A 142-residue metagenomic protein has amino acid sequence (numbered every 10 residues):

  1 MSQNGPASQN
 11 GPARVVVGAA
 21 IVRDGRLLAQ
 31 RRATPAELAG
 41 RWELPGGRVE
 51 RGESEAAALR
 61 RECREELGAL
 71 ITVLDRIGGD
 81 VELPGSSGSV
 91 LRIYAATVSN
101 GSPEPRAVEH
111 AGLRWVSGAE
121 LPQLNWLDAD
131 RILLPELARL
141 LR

Functional and structural regions predicted by a protein language model:
S2-L27, R48, G79: Conserved N-terminal beta-strand and adjoining loop/helix that marks the start of the Nudix/MutT-like hydrolase domain
V15-V17, G25, S89-R92, A111: Change "...and in nucleic-acid phosphodiester-cleaving endonucleases..." to "...and in nucleic-acid processing enzymes
R26-E65, A69: Conserved Nudix-box catalytic region and its N-terminal flanking loop in Nudix hydrolases and closely related
V49, L121-P122, L134: A generic structural signal for short hydrophobic patches within well-formed alpha-helices
R64, L70-L74, L140-R142: HhH-family (HhH-GPD) DNA N-glycosylase catalytic core used in base-excision repair
L70, G79-E104, R114, G118 (+2 more regions): Active-site-adjacent beta-strand/loop module that shapes the phosphate/pyrophosphate-binding cleft
